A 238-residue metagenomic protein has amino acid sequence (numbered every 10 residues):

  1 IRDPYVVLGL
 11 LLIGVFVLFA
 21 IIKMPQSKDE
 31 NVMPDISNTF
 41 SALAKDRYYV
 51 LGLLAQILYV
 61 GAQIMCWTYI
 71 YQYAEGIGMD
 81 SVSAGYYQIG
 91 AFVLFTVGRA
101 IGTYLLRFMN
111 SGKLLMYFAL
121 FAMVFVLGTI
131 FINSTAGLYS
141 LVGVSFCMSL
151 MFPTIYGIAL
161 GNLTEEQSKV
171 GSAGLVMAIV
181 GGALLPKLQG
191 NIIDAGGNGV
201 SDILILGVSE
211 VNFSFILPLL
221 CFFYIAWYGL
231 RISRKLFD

Functional and structural regions predicted by a protein language model:
I1-L8, L188-C221: A membrane-interface helix-boundary motif in multi-pass transporters
F16-K23, F213-D238: Multi-pass alpha-helical transporter architecture, strongest for 12-TM Major Facilitator/SLC carriers used
A42-I89: Extracytoplasmic gate region of multi-pass secondary transporters
I77-L94, V170-A173, S209-I216: Loop-to-transmembrane helix entry
G98-S111, I193: Helix-to-loop junctions at the C-terminal end of transmembrane segments in multipass secondary transporters
K113-G128: Structural signature of the two symmetry-related core transmembrane helices
S149-E165: Intracellular juxtamembrane helix-capping segments at the cytosolic ends of symmetry-related transmembrane helices
L163-V200: A late C-terminal transmembrane helix in Major Facilitator Superfamily
